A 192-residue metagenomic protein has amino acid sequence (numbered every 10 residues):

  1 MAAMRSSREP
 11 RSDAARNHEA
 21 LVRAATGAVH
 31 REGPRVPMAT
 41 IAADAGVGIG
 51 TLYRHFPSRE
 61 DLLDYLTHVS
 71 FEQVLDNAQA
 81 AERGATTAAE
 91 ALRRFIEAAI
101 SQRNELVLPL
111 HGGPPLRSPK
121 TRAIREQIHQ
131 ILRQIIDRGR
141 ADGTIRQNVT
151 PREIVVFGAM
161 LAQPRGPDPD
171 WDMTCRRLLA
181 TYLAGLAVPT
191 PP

Functional and structural regions predicted by a protein language model:
M1-R35, A39-D44, D61-D64: Basic, helix-initiating cap at the start of DNA-binding domains
M1-R5, R94, Q130-I145, P167-P192: C-terminal peripheral helix-coil segments that are non-catalytic and often amphipathic
A20, T40, E90-A98, E153-F157 (+3 more regions): Amphipathic alpha-helical interaction segments
V29, F56, L63-S70, L106: Alpha-helical DNA-contacting segments of helix-turn-helix folds
G33-P34, R54, R146: Helix-turn-helix/winged-helix DNA-binding modules
G46-F56: Short hydrophobic/aromatic patch on the recognition helix
D61, E97-Q134, A159-D168: Short secondary-structure transition hinges
Y65, E72-E105, R117-K120: Hydrophobic alpha-helical connector segments
